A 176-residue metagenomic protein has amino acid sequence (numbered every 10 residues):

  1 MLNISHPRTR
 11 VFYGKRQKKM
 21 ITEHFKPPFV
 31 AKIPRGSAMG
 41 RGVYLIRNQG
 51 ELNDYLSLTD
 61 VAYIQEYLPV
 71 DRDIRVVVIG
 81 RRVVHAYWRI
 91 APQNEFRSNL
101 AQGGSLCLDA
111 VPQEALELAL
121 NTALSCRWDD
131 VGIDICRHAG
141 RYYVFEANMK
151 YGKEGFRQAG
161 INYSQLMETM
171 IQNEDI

Functional and structural regions predicted by a protein language model:
M1-D71, Q113, E117, N173: Active-site nucleotide/adenylate-binding loops and adjacent lid/helix of ATP-dependent enzymes
K26, G80-R81, A139: Residue-level signal for tight coil/turn positions that link beta-strands
F29, R82-H85, V131, Y143-F145: Protein kinase-like catalytic core scaffold
P34, Y67-L68, V77, D134-C136 (+1 more regions): Anionic group-transfer/hydrolysis microenvironments
R41-C126: Phosphate-binding site of ATP-dependent enzymes
A110, R137-I176: C-terminal active-site "lid" helix and adjoining low-complexity regulatory extension at the edge of ATP-using catalytic
W128-A139: A short glycine-rich, hydrophobically flanked beta-strand micro-motif that places a catalytic Asp/Glu for divalent metal
